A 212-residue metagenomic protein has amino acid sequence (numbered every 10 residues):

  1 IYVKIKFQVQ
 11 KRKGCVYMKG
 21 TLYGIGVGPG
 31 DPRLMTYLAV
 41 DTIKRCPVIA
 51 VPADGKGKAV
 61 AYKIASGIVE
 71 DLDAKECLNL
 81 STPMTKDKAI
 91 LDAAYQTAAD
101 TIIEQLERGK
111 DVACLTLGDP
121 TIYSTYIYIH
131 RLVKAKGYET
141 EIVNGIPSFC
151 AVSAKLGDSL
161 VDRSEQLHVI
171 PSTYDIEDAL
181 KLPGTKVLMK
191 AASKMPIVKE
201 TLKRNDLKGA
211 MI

Functional and structural regions predicted by a protein language model:
I1-Y17: Short, Lys/Arg-enriched N-terminal segments with co-localized hydrophobic residues within the first ~10-30 amino acids
M18-K19, D41-T42, L106-E107, C114 (+3 more regions): Solvent-exposed alpha-helices and their adjacent loops that cap or buttress functional pockets in soluble metabolic
M18-P32, Y37-V40, K44-Y138: Class I S-adenosyl-L-methionine
L22, V112, L180-I212: A contiguous loop/helix-start segment that scaffolds small-molecule binding in enzyme catalytic cores
P29-P32, G55-K56, T173-D175, A192-M195: Short beta->alpha connector loops
V51, E76-S81, I142, D162 (+3 more regions): Structural signal for conserved beta-strand scaffold positions within catalytic alpha/beta enzyme cores
I90-A98, K155-D158, K181-T185: Short, surface-exposed amphipathic charged segments that create phosphate/polyanion-binding patches used for binding
T121-L182: Class I SAM-dependent methyltransferase SAM-binding "motif I" and its flanking Rossmann-like core
